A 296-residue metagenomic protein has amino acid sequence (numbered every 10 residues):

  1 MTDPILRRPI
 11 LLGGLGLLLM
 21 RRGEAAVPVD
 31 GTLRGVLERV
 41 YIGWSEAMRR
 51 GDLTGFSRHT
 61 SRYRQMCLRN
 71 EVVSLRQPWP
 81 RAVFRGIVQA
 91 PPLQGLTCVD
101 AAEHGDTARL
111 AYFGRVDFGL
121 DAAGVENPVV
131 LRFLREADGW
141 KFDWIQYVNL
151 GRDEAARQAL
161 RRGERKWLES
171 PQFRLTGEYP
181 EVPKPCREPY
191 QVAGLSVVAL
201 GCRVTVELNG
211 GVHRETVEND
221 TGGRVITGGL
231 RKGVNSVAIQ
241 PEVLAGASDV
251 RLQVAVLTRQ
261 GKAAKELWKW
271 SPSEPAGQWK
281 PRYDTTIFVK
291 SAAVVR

Functional and structural regions predicted by a protein language model:
T2-D3, R8-A25, E215-E218: N-terminal export signals
T32-G35, I42-R49, S61-R62, D117-E126 (+2 more regions): Beta-strand-rich recognition domains
L37-V40, D52, F56, V129: Stable alpha-helical elements in mature extracytoplasmic
W44, G55-F56, L110, F133: Hydrophobic pocket/interface hotspot
R50-Q77: Short, well-ordered alpha-helical segments enriched in acidic and aromatic residues
Q77-V130: Surface-exposed, charged secondary-structure patches
R203-G211, E215: Periplasmic plug
G222-G228: Exposed aromatic-hydrophobic patches
